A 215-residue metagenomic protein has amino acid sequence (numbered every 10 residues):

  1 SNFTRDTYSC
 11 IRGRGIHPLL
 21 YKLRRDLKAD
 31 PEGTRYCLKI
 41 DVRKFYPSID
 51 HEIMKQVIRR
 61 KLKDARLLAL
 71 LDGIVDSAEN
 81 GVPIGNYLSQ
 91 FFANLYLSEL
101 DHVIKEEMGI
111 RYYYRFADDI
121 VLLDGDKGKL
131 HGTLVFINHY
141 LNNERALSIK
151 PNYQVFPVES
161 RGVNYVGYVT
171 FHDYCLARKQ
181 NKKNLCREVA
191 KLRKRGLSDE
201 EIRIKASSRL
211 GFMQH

Functional and structural regions predicted by a protein language model:
S1, L71, F212-H215: Short, intrinsically disordered, charge-balanced linker/junction segments flanking boundaries in proteins
N2-D6: Charged boundary/loop elements
S9-L19: Long, hydrophobic, well-ordered secondary-structure blocks that form the structural core and pocket-lining surfaces
P18-A117, V121-F136, F156-S160: Conserved polymerase palm-domain catalytic core
S77, H131-G132, I149-H215: Right-hand nucleic-acid polymerase module
R111-Y112, L147-P151: Short secondary-structure junctions
F136-H139, N152: A contiguous pocket-lining binding segment that forms or flanks enzyme active sites
N138-L147: A common structural junction motif
